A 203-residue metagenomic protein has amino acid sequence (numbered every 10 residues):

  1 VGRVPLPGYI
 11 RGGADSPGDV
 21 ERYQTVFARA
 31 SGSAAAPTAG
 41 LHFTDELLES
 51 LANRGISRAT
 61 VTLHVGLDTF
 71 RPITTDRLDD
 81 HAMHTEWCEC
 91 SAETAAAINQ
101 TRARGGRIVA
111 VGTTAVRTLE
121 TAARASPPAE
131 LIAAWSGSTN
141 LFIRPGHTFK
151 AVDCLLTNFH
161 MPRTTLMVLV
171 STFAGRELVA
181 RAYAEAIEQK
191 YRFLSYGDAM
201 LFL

Functional and structural regions predicted by a protein language model:
V1-L203: Surface-exposed, charge/polar-rich loops and edge strands
